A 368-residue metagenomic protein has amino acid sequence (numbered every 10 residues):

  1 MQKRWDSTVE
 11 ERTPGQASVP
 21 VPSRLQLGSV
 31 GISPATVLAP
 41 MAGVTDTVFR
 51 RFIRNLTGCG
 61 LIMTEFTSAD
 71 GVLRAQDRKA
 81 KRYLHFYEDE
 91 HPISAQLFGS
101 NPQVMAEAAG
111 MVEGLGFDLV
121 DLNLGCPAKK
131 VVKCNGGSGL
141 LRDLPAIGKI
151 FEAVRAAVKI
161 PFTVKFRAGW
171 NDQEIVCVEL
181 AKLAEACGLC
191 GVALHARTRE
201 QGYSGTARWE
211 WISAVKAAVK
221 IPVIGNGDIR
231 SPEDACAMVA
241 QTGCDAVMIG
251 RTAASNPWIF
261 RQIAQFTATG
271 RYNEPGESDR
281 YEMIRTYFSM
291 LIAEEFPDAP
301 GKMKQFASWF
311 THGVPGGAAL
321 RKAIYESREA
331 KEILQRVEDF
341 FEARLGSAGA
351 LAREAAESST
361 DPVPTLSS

Functional and structural regions predicted by a protein language model:
M1-G28, I32-V37, A42, V48 (+7 more regions): Alpha/beta catalytic cores of nucleotide-metabolism and tRNA/nucleoside-modifying enzymes
P14, V19-Q26, M41-D118: Glycine-rich, positively charged N-terminal anion/phosphate-binding segment
G28-A35, D70-I93, C126-C134, R155-T163 (+1 more regions): N-terminal small/glycine-rich loop or linker at the start of catalytic domains across soluble metabolic enzymes
T36-P40, I62-T64, I93-L97, V120 (+4 more regions): Hydrophobic faces of well-ordered beta-strands that scaffold small-molecule active sites in alpha/beta enzyme cores
M41, T67-A69, F98-S100, G125-P127 (+4 more regions): Active-site beta-loop-alpha junctions enriched in small/polar residues
N55, A106-G136, L144-I221: Alpha/beta enzyme core
Q76-D77, D143-L144, L194, R208 (+2 more regions): Short, solvent-exposed helix-helix connector turns and helix-capping sites enriched in acidic/polar residues
